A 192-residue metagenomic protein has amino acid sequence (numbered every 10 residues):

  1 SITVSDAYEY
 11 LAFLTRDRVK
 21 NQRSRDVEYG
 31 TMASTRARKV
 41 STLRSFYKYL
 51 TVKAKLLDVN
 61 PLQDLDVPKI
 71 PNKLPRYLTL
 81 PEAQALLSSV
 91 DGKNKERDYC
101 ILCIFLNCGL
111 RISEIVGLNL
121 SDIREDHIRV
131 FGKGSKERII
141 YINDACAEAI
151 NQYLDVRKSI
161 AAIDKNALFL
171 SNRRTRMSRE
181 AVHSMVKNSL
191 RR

Functional and structural regions predicted by a protein language model:
S1-R192: Conserved catalytic core of the tyrosine transesterase superfamily
